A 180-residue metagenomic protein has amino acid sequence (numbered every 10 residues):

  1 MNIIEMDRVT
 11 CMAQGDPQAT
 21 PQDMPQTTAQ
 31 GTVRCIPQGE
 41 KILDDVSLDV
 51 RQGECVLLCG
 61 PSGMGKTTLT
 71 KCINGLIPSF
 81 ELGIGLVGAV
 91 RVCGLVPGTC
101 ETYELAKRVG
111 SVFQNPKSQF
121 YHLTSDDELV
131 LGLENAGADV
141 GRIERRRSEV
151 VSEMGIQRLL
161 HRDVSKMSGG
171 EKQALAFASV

Functional and structural regions predicted by a protein language model:
C59-P61: The feature captures the beta-strand-to-loop junction immediately N-terminal to the Walker
N74: Helix-to-loop junction immediately C-terminal to a conserved catalytic motif
L82-V96: Conserved ABC transporter NBD signature motif
R108-S111, N115-K117, Y121-N135: Q-loop/switch helix immediately C-terminal to the Walker
D127, D163-M167, E171: Conserved ABC ATPase signature
G141-L159: Conserved ABC ATPase "signature" region
F177: Hydrophobic anchor residue at the start of the ABC signature
